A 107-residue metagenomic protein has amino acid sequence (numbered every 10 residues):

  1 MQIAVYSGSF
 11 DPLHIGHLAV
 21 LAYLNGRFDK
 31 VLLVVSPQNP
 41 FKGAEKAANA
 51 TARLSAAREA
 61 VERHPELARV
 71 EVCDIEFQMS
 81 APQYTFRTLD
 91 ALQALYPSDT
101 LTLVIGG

Functional and structural regions predicted by a protein language model:
M1-G107: Nucleotidyltransferase catalytic core that binds NTPs
